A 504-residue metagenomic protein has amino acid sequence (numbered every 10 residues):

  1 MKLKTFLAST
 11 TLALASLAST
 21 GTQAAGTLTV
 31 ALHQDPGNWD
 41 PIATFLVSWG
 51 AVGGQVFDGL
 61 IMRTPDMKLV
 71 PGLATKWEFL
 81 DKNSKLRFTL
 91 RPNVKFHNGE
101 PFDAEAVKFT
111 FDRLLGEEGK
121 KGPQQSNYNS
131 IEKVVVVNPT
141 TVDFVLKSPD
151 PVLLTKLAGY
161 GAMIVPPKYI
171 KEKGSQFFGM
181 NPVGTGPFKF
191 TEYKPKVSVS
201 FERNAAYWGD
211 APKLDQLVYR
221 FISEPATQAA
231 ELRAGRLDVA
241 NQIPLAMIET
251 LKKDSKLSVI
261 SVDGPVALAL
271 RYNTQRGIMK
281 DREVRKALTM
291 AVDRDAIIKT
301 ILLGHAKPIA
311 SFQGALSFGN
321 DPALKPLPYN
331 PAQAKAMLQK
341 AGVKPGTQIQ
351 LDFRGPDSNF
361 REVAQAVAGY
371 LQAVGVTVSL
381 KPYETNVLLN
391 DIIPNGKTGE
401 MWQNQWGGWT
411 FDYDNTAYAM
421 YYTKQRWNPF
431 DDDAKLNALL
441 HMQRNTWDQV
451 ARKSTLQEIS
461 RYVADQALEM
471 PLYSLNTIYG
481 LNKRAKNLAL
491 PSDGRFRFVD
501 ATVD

Functional and structural regions predicted by a protein language model:
V30, G99, V239, G369-Y421 (+1 more regions): Periplasmic binding protein-like
A31-D81, D112, V183-G184, G480: N-terminal lobe/hinge region of extracytoplasmic solute-binding protein
K68, A158-P212, Q216, A226 (+1 more regions): Gly/Pro-rich hinge or "lid" segments in bacterial periplasmic/extracellular proteins
E78, T89, Q125-Y169: Surface-exposed binding/hinge segments that line and control ligand-binding clefts or catalytic entry sites
F188, K307-K340, D357-E362: Structural transition elements
N204-T250: Ligand-site clamp/hinge motif
E283, T377-L388, N415-K483, D504: Extracytoplasmic/peripheral linker and loop segments enriched in polar/acidic and small residues with frequent Thr/Pro
M337, Y479-D504: Long beta-strand-rich cores associated with HINT superfamily self-processing modules
